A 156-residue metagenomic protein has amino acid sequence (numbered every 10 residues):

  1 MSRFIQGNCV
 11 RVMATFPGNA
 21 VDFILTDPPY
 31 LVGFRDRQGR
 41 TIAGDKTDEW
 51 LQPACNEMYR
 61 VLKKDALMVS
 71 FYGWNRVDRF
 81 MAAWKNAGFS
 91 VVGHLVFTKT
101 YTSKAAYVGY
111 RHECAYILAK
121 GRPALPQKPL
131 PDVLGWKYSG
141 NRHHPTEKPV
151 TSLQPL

Functional and structural regions predicted by a protein language model:
M1-L156: Core catalytic lobe of class I
